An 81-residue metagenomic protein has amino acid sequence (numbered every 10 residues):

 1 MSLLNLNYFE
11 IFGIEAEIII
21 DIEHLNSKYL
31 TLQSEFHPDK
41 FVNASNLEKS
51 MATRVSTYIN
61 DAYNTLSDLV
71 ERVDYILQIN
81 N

Functional and structural regions predicted by a protein language model:
M1-K40: N-terminal J-domain/J-like co-chaperone modules of DnaJ/Hsp40 proteins
D21-H37, S50-Y75: J-domain helical core
V42-S50: Short, surface-exposed loop/turn segments at secondary-structure junctions
I76-N81: Short, charge-rich amphipathic alpha-helices with coiled-coil/heptad character
